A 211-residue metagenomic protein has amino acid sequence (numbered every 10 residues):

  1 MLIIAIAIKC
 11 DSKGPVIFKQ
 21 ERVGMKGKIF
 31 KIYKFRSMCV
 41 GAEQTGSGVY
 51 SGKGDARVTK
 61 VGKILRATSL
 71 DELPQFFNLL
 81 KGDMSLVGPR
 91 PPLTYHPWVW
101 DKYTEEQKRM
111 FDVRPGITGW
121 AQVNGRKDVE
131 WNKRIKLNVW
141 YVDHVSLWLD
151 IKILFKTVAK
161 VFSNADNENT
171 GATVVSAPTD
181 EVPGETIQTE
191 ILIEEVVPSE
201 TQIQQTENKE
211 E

Functional and structural regions predicted by a protein language model:
M1-G41, L147, K152-E194, E200 (+1 more regions): A hydrophobic, helix-centered structural microdomain
L2, S51-V113, L154-T157: A short, structured surface patch at a secondary-structure boundary
K13-V16, T104, R114-G116: Short solvent-exposed loop/turn micro-motifs enriched in small/polar/acidic residues
F18-K19, G46-S47, V87-P89, T94-Y95 (+2 more regions): Short, hydrophobic secondary-structure boundary micro-motifs
F18-R57, I117-K136: Short, glycine-rich, amphipathic interfacial segments at transmembrane boundaries or analogous
A56-T59, V145, L149: A generic "alpha-helical surface" signal
K133, V139-V142, F155: Short beta-strand/loop motif that positions the catalytic acidic residue of the alpha/beta-hydrolase fold
